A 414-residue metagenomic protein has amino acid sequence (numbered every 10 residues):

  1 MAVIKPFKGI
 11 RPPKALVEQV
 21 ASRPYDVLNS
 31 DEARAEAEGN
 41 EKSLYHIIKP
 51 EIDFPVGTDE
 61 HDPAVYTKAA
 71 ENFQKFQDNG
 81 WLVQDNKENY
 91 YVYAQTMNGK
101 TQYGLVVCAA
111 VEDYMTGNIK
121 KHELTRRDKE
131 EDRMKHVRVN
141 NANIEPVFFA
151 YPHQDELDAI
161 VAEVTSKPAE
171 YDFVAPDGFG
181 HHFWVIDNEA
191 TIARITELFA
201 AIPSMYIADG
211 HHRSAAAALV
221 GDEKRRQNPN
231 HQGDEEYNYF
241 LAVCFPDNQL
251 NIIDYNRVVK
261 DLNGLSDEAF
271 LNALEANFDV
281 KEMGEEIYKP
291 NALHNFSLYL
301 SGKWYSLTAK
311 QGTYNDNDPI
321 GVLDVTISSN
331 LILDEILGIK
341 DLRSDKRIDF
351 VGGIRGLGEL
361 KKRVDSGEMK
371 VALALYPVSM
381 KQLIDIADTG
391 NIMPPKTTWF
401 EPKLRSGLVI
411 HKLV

Functional and structural regions predicted by a protein language model:
M1-V414: Surface-exposed, charge/polar-rich loops and edge strands
